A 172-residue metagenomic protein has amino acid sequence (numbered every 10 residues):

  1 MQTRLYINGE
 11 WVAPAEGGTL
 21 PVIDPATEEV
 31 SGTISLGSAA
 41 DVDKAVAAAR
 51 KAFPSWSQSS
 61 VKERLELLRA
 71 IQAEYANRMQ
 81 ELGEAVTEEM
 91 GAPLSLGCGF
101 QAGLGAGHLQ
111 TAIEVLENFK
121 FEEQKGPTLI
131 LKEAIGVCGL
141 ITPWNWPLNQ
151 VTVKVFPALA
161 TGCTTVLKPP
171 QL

Functional and structural regions predicted by a protein language model:
M1-T33, E66, A70, F119-I141: Terminal low-complexity tails and localization/encapsulation signals of metabolic enzymes
W11, W56, W144-W146: Signature tryptophan residues that serve as conserved aromatic anchors
E28, R64, V86, L109 (+1 more regions): Residue-level signal for inorganic ion chemistry
S31-G37, A52-Q58, G105, L140: Short, well-ordered beta-strand elements within core beta-sheets of diverse protein domains
A39-A48: A short, polar/charged loop-to-alpha-helix boundary motif
A47, R69-Q80, A92-F119: Long amphipathic alpha-helix in the N-terminal Rossmann-like dinucleotide-binding domain of NAD(P)-dependent
A85-P93, F100, E123-P127: Short linear capping/connector segments at secondary-structure termini
F119-L172: Conserved small-residue-rich beta-alpha loop and adjacent elements that most often cradle the phosphate/pyrophosphate
